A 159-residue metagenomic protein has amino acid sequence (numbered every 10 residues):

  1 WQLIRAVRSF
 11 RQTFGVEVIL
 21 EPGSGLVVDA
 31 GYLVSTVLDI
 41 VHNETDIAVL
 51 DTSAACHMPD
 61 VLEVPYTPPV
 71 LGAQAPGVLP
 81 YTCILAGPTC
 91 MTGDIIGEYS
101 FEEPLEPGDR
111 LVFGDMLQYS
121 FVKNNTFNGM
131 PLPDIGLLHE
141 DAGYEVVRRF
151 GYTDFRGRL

Functional and structural regions predicted by a protein language model:
W1-V7, R11: Glycine-rich and small/hydrophobic secondary-structure elements
A6, G15-L159: Charged (often Lys/Glu-rich) extended helix/loop segments that serve as interaction or gating elements
